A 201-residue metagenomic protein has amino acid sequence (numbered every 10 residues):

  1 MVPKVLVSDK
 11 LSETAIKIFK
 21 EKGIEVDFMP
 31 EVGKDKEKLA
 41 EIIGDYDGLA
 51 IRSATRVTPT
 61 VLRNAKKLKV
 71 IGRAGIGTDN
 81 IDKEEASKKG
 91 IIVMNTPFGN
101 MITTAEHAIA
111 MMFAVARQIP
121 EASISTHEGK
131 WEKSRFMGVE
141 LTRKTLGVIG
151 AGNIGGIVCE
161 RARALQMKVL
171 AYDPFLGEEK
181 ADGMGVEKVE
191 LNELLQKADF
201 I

Functional and structural regions predicted by a protein language model:
M1-M94, Q196: An N-terminal-biased, well-structured beta-alpha scaffold segment characteristic of Rossmann-like dinucleotide-binding
V2-L6, T14, E21-D27, M101-T103 (+4 more regions): Structural/interface elements that position substrates and couple domains in central-metabolism enzymes
D9, F98, G152-N153: Glycine-rich NAD(P) Rossmann-fold beta1-alpha1 loop
M29-K34, R52-S53, S125-S134, D182-K188: Short gly/ser/thr-rich secondary-structure transition/capping motifs
A86, A108, G129, G150 (+2 more regions): Conserved hydrophobic/aromatic pocket- or pore-lining residues that grip, position, or stack substrates in active sites
K89, T96-T145, I157-E160, A164: Phosphate-binding beta-alpha-beta segment of Rossmann-like dinucleotide-binding domains, i.e., the NAD(P)
I92-F98, E187-L191: Short beta-strand elements at the ligand-binding edges of bilobed clamshell
S134-F200: Rossmann-like dinucleotide/phosphate-binding beta-alpha-beta segment
